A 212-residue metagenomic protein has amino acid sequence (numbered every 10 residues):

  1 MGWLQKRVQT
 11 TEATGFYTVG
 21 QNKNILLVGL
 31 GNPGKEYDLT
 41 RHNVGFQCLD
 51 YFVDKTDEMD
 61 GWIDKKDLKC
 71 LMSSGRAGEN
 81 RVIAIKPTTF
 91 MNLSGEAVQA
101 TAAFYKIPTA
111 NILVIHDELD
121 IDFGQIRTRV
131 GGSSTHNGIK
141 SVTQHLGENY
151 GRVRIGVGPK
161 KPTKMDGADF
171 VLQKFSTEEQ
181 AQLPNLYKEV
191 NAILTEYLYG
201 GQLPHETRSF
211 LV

Functional and structural regions predicted by a protein language model:
G2-V130, K140, Q144, G151 (+2 more regions): Nucleotide and nucleotide-moiety/phosphate-recognizing core
R127-S133, F170-K174: Short glycine-enriched, charge-decorated loop/helix-capping segments at active-site entrances that position
H136: Hydrophobic secondary-structure segments that place a key small or acidic residue at a functional site
I155: Extracellular serine-dependent O-acyl
D169-L183: Active-site-adjacent mobile loop/cap segments within catalytic or ligand-binding domains
